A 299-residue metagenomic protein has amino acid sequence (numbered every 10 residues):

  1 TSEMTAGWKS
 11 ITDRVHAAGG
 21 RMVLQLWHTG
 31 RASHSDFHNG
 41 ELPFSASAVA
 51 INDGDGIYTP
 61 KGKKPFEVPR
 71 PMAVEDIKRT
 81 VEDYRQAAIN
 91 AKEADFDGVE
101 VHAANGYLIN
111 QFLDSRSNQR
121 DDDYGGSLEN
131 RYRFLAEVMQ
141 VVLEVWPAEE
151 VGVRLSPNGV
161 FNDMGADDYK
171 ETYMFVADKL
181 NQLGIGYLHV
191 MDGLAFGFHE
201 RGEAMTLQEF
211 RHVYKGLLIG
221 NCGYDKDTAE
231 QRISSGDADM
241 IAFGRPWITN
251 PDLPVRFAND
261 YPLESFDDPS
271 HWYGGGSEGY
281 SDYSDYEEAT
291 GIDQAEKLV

Functional and structural regions predicted by a protein language model:
T1-V299: Flavin-dependent oxidoreductase catalytic cores
